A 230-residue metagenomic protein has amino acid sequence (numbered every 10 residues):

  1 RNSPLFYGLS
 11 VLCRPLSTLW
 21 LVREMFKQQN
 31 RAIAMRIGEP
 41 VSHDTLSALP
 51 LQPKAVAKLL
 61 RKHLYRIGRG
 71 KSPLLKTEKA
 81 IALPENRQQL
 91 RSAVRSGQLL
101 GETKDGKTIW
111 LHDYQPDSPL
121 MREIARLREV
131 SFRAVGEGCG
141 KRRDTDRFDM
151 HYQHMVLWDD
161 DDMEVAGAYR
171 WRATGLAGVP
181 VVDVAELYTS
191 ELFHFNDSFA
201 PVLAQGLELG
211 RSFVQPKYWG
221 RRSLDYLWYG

Functional and structural regions predicted by a protein language model:
R1-L51: A cross-family acyltransferase "interaction/gating" segment
W20-M25, R143-D144, H194-D197: Short, P/G- and charge-enriched loop/turn segments at secondary-structure junctions
E39-V41, D113, R211-P216: Short, histidine-centered active-site or binding-site loop motifs used for metal coordination, general acid-base
L51-G70: Short, cationic low-complexity segments
E78-Q115: Conserved N-terminal entry element of GNAT/NAT acetyltransferase domains
G101-R147, H154, W158, A166-G167: Short amphipathic alpha-helix that is part of the acyltransferase structural core
C139, T174-G230: Acyl-donor binding region in acyl/amide transferases
M163-A168, L207: Glycine-rich phosphate/pyrophosphate-binding loop shared by adenosine-nucleotide-utilizing enzymes
